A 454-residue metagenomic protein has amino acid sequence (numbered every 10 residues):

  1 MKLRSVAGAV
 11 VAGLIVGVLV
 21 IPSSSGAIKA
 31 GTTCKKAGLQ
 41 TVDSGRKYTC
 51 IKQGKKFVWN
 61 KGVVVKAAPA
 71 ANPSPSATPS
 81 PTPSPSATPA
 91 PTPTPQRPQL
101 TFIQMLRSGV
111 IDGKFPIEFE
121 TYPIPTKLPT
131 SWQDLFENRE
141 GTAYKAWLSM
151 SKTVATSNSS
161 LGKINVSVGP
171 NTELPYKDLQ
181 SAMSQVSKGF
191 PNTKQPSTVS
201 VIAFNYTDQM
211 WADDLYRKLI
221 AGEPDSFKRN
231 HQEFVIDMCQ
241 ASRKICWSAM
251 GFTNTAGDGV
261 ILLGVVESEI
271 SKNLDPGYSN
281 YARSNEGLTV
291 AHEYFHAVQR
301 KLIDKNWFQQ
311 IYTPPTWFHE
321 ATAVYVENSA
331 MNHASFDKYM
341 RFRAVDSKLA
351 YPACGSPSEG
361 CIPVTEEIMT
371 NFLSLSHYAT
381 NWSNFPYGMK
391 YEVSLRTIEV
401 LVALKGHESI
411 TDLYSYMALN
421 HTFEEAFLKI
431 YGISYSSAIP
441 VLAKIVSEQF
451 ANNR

Functional and structural regions predicted by a protein language model:
M1-G26: Secretory targeting and sorting signals
G26-A30, C34, W59-D134: N-terminal low-complexity, Pro/Thr-rich disordered segments that flank secretion/membrane-targeting signals
T33-A37, V42-S44: Disulfide-braced loops of extracellular cysteine-rich modules
S44-K52: Extracellular disulfide-bonded cysteine-rich modules/repeats
P93-Y278, G287-L288, N306, Y435-I439 (+1 more regions): Non-catalytic architectural context of zinc metalloproteases
N165-Y176, N273-N285, F308-P314, N381-G388 (+2 more regions): Second-shell loop/turn segments in exported
C239-S356: Zinc-dependent metallopeptidase catalytic helix centered on the HExxH motif and its immediate flanking segment
W307-S394, L404, Y414-R454: Acidic/His/Gly-enriched intrinsically disordered linker/tail segments that often contain short helix/coil "MoRF-like"
